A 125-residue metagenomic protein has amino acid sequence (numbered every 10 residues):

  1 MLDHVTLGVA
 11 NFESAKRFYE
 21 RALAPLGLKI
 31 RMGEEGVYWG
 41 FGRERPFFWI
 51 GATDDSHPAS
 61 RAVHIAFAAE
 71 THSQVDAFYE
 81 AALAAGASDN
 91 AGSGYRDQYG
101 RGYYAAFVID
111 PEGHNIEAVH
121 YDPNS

Functional and structural regions predicted by a protein language model:
M1-D3: Extreme N-terminal starter segment of soluble prokaryotic enzymes
L7-F48: Core segments of cupin and vicinal oxygen chelate
V9-E13, F67-P111: Vicinal oxygen chelate
M32, A91-G92, D122: A generic structural-conservation signal
F41-A77, A84: Long, continuous compositionally biased terminal/linker segments
D97-Q98, Y121-S125: A short acidic/small-residue loop/turn micro-motif
A118: Short glycine-/small-residue motifs
